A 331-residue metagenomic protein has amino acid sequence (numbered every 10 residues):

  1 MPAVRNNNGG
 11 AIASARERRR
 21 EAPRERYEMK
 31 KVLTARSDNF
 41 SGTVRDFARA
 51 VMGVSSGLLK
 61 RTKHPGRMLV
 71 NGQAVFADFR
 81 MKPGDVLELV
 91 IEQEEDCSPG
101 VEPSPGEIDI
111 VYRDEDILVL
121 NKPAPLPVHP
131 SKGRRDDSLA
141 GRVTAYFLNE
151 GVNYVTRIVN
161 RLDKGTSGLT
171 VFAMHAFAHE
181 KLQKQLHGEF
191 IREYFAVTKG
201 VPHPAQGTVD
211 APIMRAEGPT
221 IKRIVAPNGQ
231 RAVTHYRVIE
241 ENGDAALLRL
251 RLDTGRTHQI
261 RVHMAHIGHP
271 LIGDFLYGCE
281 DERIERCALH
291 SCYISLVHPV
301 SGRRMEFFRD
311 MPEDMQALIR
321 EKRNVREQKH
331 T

Functional and structural regions predicted by a protein language model:
P2-T331: RNA pseudouridine synthases
